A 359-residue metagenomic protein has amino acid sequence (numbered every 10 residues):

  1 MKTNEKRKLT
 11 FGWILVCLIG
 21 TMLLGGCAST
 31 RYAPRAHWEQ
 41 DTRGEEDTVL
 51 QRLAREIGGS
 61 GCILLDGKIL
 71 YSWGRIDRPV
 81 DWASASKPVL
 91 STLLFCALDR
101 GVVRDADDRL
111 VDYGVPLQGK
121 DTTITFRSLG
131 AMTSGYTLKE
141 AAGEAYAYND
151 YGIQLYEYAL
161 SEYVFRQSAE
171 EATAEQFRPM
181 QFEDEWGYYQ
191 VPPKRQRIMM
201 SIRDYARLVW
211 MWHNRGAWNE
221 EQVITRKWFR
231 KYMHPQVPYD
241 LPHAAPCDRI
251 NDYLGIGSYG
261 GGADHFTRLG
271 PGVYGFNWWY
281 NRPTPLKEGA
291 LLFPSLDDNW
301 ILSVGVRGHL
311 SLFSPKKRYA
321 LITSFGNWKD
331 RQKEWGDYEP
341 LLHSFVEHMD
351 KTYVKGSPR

Functional and structural regions predicted by a protein language model:
M1-L9: N-terminal secretory signal peptides that target proteins for export/translocation
W13-G20: Sec-dependent N-terminal signal peptides
G25-G26: C-terminal motif of bacterial Sec signal peptides marking the signal peptidase cleavage site
Q40-G44, R109-Y113, G119-G187, P192 (+2 more regions): Active-site-adjacent helix/loop patches that line small-molecule binding or acyl-intermediate pockets
E46-D77, S311-S314, R318-I322: A short, well-structured edge-of-sheet supersecondary motif
G67, D81-D105, Y156-L160, Y205-L208 (+1 more regions): Active-site SXXK
P235, Y239-A320: Active-site Gly/Thr loop motif
N299-R359: Structured C-terminal helix/loop/strand segments within mature extracytoplasmic catalytic/sensor domains
